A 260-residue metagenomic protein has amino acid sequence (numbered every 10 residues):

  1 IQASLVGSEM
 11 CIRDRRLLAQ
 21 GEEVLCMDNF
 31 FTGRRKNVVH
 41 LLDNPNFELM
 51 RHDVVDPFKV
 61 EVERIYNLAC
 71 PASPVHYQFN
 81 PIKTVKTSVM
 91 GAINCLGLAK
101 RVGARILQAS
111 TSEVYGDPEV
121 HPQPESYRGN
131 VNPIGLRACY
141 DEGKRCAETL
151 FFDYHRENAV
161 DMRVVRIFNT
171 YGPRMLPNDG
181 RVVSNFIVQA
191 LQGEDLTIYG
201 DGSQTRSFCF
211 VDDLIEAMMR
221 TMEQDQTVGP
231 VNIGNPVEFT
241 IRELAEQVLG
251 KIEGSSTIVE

Functional and structural regions predicted by a protein language model:
I1-I12: Single conserved hydrophobic/aromatic residue that forms the stacking wall/gate of nucleotide- or nucleobase-binding
R13-A19, H52-D53, N94, N169 (+1 more regions): C-terminal substrate-binding subdomain of Rossmann-fold SDR/epimerase-dehydratase oxidoreductases
E22-G33: Conserved glycine-rich Rossmann-like NAD(P)H-binding loop of the short-chain dehydrogenase/reductase
L42-D56: Rossmann-fold cofactor-recognition segment
N46-E48, M162, L196: Short, conserved active-site loop motifs that form the nucleotide-linked donor/cofactor pocket
V54-T87, L98: NAD(P)H-binding glycine-rich loop region in Rossmannoid oxidoreductase-like domains and their noncatalytic homologs
F79-G97, R101, R105, E113-V164 (+1 more regions): Catalytic helix-loop patch of NAD(P)-dependent Rossmann-fold dehydrogenases
L107-A109, V165, F186: Hydrophobic structural elements of the Rossmann-like NAD(P)H-binding subdomain that define the short-chain
